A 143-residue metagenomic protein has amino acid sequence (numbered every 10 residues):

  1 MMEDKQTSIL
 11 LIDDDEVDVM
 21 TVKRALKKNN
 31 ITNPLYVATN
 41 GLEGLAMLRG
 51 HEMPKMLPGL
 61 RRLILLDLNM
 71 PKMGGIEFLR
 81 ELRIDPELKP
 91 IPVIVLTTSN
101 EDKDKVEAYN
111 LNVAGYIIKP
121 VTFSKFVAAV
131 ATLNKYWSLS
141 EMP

Functional and structural regions predicted by a protein language model:
M1-L10, E16-P34, L42, R49 (+3 more regions): Non-catalytic signal-transmission and effector/linker regions of two-component phosphorelay proteins
V37, K72-M73, D102: Residue-level signal for the "D+5" position in two-component response regulator receiver
M53-G59, R83-P90, L111: Conserved phosphotransfer cores of two-component systems
L68-M70: Receiver (REC) domain active-site loop signature in two-component systems and cognate sites in sensor histidine kinases
A114: Short, glycine/charged-rich "phosphate-handling" switch motifs in NTP-dependent and phosphotransfer domains
